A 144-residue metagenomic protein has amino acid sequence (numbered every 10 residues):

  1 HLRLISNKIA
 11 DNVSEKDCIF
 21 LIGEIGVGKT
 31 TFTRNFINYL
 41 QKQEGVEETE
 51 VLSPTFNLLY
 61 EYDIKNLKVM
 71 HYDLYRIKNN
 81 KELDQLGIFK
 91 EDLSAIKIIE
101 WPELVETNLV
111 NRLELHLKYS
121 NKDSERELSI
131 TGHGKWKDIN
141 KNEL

Functional and structural regions predicted by a protein language model:
H1-K8: N-terminal pre-Walker A segment at the start of P-loop NTPase domains
I9-K16: Phosphate-binding P-loop
I19-L21: Hydrophobic anchor at the beta1->P-loop junction of P-loop NTPases
E24: P-loop (Walker A) phosphate-binding loop of NTP-binding proteins
K29: Conserved lysine of the Walker
N38-E50: Post-Walker A helix-loop "phosphate-sensing" segment adjacent to the P-loop in P-loop NTPases
T55, L59-E100: Conserved nucleotide-sensing/catalytic segment adjacent to the nucleotide-binding pocket in NTP-handling enzymes
K81-L83, F89-L144: Short phosphate-coordinating micro-motif centered on Lys-Gly-acidic
